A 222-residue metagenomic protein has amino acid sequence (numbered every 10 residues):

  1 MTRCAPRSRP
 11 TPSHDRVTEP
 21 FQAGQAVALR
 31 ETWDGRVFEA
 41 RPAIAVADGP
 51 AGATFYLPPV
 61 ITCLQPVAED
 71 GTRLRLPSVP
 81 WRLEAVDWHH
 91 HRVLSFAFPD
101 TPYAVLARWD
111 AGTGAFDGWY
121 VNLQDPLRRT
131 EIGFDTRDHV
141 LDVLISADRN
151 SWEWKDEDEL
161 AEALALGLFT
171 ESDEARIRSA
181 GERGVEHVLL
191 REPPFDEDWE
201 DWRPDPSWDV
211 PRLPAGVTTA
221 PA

Functional and structural regions predicted by a protein language model:
C4-H91: Charge-rich, low-complexity N-terminal segments
D48-A51, G112-T113, S146-N150: Short acidic-glycine loop/turn motifs at beta-strand connectors
P59-L64, D125, E157-E162: Short, solvent-exposed aromatic-acidic interface loops
L64-D70, E131-I132, A163-L166: A short, polar/proline- and glycine-enriched secondary-structure boundary/capping micro-motif
E84-T113, G118-P126, L141: Phosphate/ribose-recognition catalytic cores of enzymes acting on nucleotide-derived substrates
L127-V143: Short acidic, Pro/Gly- and aromatic-enriched capping/linker segments at domain boundaries
H139-H187: A hydrophobic, small-residue-rich beta->alpha segment in the mid-to-C-terminal subdomain of diverse proteins
S179-A222: Cysteine/selenocysteine-centered motifs that mediate thiol-based redox chemistry or coordinate metal-sulfur cofactors
